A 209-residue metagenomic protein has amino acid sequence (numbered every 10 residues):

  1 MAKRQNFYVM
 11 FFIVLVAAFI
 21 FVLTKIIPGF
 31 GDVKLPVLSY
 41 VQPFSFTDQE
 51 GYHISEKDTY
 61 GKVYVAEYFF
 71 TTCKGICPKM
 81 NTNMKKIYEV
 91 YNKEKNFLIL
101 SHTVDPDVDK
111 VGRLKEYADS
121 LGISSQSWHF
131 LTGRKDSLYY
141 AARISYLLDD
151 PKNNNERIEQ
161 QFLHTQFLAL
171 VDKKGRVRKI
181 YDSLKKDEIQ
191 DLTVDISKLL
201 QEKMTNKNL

Functional and structural regions predicted by a protein language model:
M1-P43, T47, N208-L209: N-terminal targeting signals for export/organelle localization
V41-Q42, Y64, T165-F167: Short loop/turn microsegments at loop-to-beta-strand junctions
F44-V63, Y88: A short beta-strand-turn-helix
E56-M84, L100: Short active-site neighborhood of thiol/selenol oxidoreductases, capturing the structured segment around
E89-K93, D119-Q126, R143, L147 (+3 more regions): Sec-exported extracytoplasmic/periplasmic mature domains
N96-D109, Q126-L138: Thiol-based oxidoreductase modules, predominantly thioredoxin-like and allied folds used for disulfide exchange
K115-T165: Short, internal strand/loop/helix patches that form the active-site neighborhood or redox-interaction surface
N154-L209: Thiol-/selenol-based redox modules, centered on thioredoxin-like and closely related oxidoreductase domains
